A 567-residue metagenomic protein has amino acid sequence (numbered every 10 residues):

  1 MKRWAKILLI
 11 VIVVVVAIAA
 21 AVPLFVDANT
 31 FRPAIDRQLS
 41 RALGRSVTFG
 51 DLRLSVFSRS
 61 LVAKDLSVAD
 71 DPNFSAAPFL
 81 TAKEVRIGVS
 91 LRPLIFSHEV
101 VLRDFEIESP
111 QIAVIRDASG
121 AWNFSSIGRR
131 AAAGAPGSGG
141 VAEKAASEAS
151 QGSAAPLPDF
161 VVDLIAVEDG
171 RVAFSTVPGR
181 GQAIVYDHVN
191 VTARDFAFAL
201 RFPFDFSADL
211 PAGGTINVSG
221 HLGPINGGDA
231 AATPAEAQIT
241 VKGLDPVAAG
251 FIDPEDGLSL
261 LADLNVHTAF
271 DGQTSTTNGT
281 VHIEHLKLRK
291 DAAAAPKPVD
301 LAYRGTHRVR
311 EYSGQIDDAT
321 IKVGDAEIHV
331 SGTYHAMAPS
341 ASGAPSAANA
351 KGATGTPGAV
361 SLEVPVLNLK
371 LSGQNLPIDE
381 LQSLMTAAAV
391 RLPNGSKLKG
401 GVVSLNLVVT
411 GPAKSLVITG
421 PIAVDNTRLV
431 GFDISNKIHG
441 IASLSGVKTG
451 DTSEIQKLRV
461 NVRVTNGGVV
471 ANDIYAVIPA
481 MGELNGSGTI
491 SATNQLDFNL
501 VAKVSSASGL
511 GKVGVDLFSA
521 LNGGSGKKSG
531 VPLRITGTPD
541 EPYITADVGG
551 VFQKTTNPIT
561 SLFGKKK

Functional and structural regions predicted by a protein language model:
M1-G44, K566: N-terminal type II signal-anchor transmembrane helix that functions as the membrane-insertion/stop-transfer segment
L43-G50, S259, I455: A short, amphipathic edge element
S55-T81, V101-R130, L164-A166, R171 (+5 more regions): Small-residue helix/turn framework positions
V85: An amphipathic, basic-hydrophobic helix/alpha-beta surface used to engage anionic, phosphate-rich ligands or surfaces
R129-P158, A353-T354: Intrinsically disordered, low-complexity linkers and terminal tails enriched in Pro/Gly and often acidic or mixed-charge
S153-L164, V417: N-terminal helix-cap/turn-to-beta initiation motif at the start of protein domains
P542-K567: Gram-negative outer-membrane assembly/targeting C-terminal domains
